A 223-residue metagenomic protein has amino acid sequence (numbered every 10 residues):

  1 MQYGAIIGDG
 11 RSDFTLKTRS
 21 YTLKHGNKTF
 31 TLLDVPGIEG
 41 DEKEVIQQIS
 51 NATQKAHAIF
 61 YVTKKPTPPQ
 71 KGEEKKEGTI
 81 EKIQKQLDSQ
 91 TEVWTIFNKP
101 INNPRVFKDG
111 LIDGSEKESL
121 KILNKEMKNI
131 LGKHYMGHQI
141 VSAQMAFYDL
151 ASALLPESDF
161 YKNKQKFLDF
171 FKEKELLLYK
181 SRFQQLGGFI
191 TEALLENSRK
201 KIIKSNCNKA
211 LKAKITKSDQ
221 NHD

Functional and structural regions predicted by a protein language model:
M1-N197: Globular "head" domains of long coiled-coil molecular machines
Y179, F183-D223: Extended alpha-helical coiled-coil/bundle linker/stalk regions that scaffold oligomerization and domain organization
